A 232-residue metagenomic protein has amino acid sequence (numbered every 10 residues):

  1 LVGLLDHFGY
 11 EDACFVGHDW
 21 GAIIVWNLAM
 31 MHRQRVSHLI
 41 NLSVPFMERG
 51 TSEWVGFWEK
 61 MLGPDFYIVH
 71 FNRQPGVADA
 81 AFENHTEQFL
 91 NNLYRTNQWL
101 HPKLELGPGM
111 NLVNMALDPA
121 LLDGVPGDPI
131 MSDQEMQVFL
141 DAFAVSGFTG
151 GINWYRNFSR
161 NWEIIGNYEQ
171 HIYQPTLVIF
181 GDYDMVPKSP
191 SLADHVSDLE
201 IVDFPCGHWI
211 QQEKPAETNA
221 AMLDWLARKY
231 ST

Functional and structural regions predicted by a protein language model:
L1-V16, W20-L199: Flexible "cap/lid" subdomain of the alpha/beta-hydrolase fold that forms the substrate-access gate
L199-T232: Catalytic active-site module of serine/aspartate enzymes centered on a nucleophile-bearing elbow/loop
